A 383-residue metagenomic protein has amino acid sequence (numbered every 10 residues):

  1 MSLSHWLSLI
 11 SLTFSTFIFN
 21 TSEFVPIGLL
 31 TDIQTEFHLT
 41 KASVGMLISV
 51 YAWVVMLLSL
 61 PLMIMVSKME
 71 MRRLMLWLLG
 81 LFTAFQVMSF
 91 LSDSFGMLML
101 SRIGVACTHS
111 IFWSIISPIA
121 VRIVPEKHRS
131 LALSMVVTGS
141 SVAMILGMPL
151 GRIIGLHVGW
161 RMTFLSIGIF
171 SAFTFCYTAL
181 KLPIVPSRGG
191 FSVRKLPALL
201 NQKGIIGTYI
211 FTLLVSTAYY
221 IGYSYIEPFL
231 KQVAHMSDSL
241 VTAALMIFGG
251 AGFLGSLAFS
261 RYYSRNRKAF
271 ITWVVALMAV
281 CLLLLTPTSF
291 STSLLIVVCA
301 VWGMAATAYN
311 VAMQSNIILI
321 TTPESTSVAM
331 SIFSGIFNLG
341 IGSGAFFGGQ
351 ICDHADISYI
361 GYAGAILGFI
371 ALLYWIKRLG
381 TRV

Functional and structural regions predicted by a protein language model:
H38, E70, L91-M97, T108 (+3 more regions): Helix-breaking motifs and short loop linkers at transmembrane-helix boundaries and internal kinks in secondary membrane
L57-D93: Conserved MFS/SLC helix-loop-helix module at the cytosolic interface between two early adjacent transmembrane helices
L58-E70, G255-R267, C352: Helix-to-loop junctions at the C-terminal end of transmembrane segments in multipass secondary transporters
L81-M88, G96-G104, S293-V301: Paired small-residue
M97, P125-L182, Y225-F229: Helix-loop-helix hairpin linking two adjacent transmembrane segments in secondary transporters
S101-G139: Cytoplasmic helix-loop-helix junction between adjacent transmembrane helices in 12-TM secondary transporters
I111-V124, A308-T322: Intracellular juxtamembrane helix-capping segments at the cytosolic ends of symmetry-related transmembrane helices
L319-I357, G364: A late C-terminal transmembrane helix in Major Facilitator Superfamily
